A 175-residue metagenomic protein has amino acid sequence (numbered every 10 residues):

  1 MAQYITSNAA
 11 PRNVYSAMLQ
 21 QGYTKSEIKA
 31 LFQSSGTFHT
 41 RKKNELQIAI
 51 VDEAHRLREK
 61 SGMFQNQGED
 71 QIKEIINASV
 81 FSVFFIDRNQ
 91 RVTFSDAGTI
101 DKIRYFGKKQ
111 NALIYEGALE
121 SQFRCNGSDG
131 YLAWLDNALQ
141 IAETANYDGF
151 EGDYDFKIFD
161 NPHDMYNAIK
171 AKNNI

Functional and structural regions predicted by a protein language model:
Q3, S7-M18, T37-N44, I48-I175: Conserved helicase motor core of SF1/SF2 NTP-dependent helicases
G22-S34: S-adenosyl-L-methionine
